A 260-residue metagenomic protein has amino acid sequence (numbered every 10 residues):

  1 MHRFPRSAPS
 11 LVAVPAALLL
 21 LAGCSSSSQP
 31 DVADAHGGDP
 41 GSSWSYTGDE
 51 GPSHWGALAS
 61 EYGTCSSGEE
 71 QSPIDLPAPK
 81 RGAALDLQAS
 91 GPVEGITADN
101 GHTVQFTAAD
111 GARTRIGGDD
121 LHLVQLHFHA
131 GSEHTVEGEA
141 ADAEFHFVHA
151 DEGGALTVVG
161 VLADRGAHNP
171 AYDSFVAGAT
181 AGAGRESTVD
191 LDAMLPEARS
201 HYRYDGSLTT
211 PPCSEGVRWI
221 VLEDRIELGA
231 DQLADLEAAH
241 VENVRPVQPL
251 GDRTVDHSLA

Functional and structural regions predicted by a protein language model:
H2-A260: Alpha-carbonic anhydrase
